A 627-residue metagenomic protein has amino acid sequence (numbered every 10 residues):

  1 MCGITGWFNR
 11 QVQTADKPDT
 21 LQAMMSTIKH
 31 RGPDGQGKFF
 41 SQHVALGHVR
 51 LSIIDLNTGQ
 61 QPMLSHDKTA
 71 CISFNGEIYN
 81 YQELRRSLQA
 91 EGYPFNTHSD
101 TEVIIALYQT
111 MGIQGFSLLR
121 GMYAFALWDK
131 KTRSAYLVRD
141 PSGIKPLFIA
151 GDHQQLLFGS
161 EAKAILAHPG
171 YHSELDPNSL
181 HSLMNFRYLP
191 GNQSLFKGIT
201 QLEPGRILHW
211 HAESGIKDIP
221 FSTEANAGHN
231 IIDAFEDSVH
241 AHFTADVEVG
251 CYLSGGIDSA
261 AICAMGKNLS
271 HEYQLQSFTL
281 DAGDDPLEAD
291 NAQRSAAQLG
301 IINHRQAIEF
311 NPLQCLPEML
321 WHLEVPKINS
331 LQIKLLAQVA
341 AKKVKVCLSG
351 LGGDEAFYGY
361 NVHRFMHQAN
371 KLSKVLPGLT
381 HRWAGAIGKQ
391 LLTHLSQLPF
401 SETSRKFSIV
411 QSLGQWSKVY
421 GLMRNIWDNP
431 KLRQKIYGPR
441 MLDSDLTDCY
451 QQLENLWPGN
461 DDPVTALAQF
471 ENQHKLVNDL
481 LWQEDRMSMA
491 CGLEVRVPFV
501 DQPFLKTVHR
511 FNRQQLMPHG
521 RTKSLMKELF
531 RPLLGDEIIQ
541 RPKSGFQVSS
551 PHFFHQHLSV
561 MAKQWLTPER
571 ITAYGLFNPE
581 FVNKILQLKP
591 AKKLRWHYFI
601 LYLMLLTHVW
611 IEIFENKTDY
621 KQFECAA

Functional and structural regions predicted by a protein language model:
M1-H322, P326, I333, A337 (+4 more regions): Cysteine-centered catalytic environments shared across enzyme families
F8-D16, A90, K131-L156, E224-D445 (+5 more regions): ATP-dependent adenylate-handling active sites, centered on carboxylate activation for C-N bond formation
K38, S99-V103, T522-L529, R541-P551: Polar, surface-exposed loop/tail segments that function as active-site lids or cofactor/substrate-recognition elements
G47-N57, P141, A245, E471-R486 (+3 more regions): Short Ser/Thr-interspersed hydrophobic loop/turn segments at strand-loop and sheet-helix junctions that line or gate
L84-G92, D448-P463, H509, G575-R595: Short amphipathic alpha-helical segments and their helix-coil junctions
E91-S99, G170, E174-P177, P458-E471 (+1 more regions): Structural motif
Q434-F470: Glycine/proline-rich, flexible active-site/cofactor-binding loop segments that harbor closely spaced acidic
L534-K592: PAPS-dependent sulfotransferase catalytic core
